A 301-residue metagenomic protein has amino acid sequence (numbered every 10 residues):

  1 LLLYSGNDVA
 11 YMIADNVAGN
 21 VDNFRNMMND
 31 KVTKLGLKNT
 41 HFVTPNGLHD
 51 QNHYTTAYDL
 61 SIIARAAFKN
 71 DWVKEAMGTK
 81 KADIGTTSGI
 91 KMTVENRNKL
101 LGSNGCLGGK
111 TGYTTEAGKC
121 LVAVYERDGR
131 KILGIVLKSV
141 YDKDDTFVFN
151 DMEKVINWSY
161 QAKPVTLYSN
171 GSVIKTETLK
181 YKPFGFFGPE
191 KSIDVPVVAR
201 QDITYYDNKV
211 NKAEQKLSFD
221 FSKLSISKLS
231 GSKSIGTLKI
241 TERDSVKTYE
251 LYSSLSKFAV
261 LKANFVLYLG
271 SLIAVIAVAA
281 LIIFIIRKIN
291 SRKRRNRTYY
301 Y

Functional and structural regions predicted by a protein language model:
L1, D8-V17, S88-G89, V94-N96 (+1 more regions): Cross-kingdom Sec-pathway N-terminal secretion signals
L2, N7-A10, V32, I285 (+1 more regions): Intrinsic structural disorder
L2-Y58, I62-D71: Active-site-adjacent loops and short helices of periplasmic peptidoglycan-processing enzymes
L37-K38, H49-Y54, Y58-Y300: Domain-terminus/edge residues, biased toward the C-terminal soluble/receptor-binding domains of extracytoplasmic
